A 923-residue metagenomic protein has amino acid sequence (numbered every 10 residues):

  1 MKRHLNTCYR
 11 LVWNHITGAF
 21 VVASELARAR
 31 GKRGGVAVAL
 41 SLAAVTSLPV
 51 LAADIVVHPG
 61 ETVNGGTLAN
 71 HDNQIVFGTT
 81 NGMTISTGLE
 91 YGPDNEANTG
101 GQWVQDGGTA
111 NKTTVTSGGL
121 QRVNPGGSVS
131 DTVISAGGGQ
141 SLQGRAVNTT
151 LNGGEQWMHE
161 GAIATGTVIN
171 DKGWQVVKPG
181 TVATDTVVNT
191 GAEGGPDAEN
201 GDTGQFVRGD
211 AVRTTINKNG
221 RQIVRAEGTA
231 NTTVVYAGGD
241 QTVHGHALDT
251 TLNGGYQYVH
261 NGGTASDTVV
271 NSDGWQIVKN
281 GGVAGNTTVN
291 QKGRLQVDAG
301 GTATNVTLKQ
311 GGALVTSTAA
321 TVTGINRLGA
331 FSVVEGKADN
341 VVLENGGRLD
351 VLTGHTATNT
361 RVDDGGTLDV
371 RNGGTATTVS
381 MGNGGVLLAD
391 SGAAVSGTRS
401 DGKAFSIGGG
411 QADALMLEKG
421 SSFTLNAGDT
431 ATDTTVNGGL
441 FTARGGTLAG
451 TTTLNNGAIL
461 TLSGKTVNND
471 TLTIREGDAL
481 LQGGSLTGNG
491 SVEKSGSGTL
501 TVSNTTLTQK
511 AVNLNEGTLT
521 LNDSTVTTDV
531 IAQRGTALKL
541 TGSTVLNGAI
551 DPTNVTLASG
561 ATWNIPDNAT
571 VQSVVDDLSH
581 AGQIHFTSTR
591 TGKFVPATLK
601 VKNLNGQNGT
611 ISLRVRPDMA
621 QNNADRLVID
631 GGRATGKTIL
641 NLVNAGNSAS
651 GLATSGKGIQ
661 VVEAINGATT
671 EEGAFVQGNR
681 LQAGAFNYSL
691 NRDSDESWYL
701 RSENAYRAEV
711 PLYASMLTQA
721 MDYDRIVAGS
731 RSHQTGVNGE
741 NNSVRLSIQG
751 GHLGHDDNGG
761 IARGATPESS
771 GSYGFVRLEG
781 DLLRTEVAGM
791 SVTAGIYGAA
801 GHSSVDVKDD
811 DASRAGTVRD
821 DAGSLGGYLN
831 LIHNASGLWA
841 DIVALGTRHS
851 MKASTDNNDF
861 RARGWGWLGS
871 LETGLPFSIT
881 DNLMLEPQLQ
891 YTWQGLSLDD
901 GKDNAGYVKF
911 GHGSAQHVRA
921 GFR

Functional and structural regions predicted by a protein language model:
R3, R10-T17, V21-S24, S612-D625 (+4 more regions): Outer-membrane translocation/initiation segment of Type V secreted surface proteins
A39-T46: Bacterial N-terminal signal peptides
L48-D54: Sec/Tat signal peptide C-region and signal peptidase I cleavage site
I55-H71: Short N-terminal segments immediately surrounding and downstream of signal-peptide cleavage
V63, Q74, T80-I85, Q102-V104 (+40 more regions): Fold-core signature of tandem repeat domains
A69-N70, L89-G101, D106, N111-K112 (+26 more regions): Surface-exposed loop/turn motifs in large extracellular/passenger domains
T323-N326, A394-D401, Q411-D413, T435-G438 (+5 more regions): Extracellular beta-solenoid/beta-roll
E703-G895, D899-Y907: Outer membrane beta-barrel translocator domains of Type V secretion systems
